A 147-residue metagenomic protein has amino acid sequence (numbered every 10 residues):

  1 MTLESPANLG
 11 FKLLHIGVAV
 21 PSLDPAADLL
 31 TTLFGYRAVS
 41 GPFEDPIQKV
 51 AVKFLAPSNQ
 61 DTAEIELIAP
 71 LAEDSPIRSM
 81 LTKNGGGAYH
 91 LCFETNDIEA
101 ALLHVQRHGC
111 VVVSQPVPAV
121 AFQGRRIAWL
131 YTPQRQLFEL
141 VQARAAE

Functional and structural regions predicted by a protein language model:
M1-A27, G86-F93, R144-E147: N-terminal beta-strand motif that seeds the catalytic metal site of vicinal oxygen chelate
T2-L9, K53-A56, L102-E147: Vicinal oxygen chelate
L13-P21, K53-N59, I77-H104, A128: Vicinal oxygen chelate
A26-T31, V105: Conserved active-site tyrosine of GNAT-family acetyltransferases
T32-E44, G109-V117: Short secondary-structure junctions
R37-S58: Acidic (E/D-rich), amphipathic helical modules within compact regulatory domains
P46-A51, G87, A121-G124: Short acidic/glycine-enriched loop/turn segments that link adjacent beta-strands
D74-S79, S114: A short, acidic/glycine-rich surface segment
